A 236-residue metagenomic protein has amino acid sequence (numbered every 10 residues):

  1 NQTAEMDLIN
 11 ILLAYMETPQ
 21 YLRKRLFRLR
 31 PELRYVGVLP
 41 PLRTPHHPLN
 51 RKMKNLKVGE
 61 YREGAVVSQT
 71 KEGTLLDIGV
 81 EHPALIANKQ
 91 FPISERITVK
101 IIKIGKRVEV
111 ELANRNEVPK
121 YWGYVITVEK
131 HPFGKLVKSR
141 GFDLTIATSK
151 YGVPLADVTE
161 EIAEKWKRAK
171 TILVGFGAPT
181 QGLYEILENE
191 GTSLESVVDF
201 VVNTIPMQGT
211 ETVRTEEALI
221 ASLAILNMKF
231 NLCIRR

Functional and structural regions predicted by a protein language model:
N1-R236: Post-transcriptional modification and biogenesis factors for structured RNAs of the translation apparatus
